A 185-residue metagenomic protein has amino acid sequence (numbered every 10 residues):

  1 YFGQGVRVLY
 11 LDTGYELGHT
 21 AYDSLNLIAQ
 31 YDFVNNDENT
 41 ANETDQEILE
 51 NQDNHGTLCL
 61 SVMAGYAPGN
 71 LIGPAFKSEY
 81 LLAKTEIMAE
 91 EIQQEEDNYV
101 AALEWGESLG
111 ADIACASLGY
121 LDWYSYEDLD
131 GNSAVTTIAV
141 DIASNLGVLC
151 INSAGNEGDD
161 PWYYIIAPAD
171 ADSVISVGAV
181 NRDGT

Functional and structural regions predicted by a protein language model:
Y1-E95, L109-D112, N145-G147, D170-V174 (+1 more regions): Subtilisin-like serine protease catalytic core
C59, Y99, L103, S108-T185: Catalytic-core segments of hydrolase enzymes
